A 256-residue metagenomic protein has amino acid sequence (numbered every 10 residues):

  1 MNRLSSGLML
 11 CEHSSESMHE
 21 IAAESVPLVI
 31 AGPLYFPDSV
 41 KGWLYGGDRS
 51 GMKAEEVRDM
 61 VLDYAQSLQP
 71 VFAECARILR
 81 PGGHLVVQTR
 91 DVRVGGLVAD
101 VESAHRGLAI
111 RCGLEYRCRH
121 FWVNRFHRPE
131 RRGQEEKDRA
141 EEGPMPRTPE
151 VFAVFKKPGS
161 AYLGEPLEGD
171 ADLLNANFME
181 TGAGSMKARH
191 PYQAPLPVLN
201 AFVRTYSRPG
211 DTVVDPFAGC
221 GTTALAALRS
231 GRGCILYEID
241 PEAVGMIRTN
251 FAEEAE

Functional and structural regions predicted by a protein language model:
M1-G245: Core catalytic lobe of class I
E242-E256: Cysteine-dependent PTP/DSP-like catalytic domain, specifically the C-terminal lobe
